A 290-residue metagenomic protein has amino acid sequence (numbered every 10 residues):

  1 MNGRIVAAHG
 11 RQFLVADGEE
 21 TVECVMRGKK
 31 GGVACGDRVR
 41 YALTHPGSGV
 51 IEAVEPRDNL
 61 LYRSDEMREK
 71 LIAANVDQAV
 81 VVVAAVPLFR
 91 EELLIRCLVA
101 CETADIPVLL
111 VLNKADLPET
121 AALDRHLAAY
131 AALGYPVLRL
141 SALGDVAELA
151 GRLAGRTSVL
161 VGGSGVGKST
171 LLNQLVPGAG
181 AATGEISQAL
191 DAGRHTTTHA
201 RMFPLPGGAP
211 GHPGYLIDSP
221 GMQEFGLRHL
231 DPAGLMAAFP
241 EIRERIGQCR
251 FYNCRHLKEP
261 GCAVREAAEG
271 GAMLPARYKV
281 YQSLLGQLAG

Functional and structural regions predicted by a protein language model:
M1-E91: N-terminal accessory targeting/assembly segments
V33-H45, V54-A79, A100, A104-L109 (+5 more regions): Helix-rich effector regions associated with P-loop NTPase G domains
A84, N113-K114, A142: Cofactor-binding loop segments of dinucleotide-utilizing enzymes, especially the Rossmann-like FAD- and NAD(P)+-binding
R90-E91, E119-D124, G226-L230: Conserved ATPase-coupling elements of RecA-like P-loop NTPase cores
R90-T103: Amphipathic helical hotspot of TIR/SEFIR-family domains
L117-V166: Canonical P-loop GTPase G-domain recognition
T157-L160, G165, S169-N173, R201-F203 (+1 more regions): Conserved active-site beta-strand-loop modules that form the wall/rim of enzyme catalytic pockets and either contain
K168-G184: A conserved segment at the C-terminal end of the G1
